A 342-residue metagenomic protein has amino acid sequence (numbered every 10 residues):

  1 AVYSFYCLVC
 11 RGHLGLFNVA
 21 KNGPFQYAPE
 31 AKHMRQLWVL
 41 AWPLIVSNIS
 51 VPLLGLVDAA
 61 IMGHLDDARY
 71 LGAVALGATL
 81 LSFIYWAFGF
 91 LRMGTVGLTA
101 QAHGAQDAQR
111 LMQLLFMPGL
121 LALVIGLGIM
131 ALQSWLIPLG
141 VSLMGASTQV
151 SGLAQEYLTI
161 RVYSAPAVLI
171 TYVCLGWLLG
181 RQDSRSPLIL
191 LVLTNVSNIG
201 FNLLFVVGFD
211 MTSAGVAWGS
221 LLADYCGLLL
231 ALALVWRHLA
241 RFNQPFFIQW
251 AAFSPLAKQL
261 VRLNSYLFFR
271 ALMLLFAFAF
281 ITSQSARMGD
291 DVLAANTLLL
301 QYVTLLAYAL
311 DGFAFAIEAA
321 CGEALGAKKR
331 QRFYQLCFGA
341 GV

Functional and structural regions predicted by a protein language model:
V2-A41, T99-P166, V206-F268, C321-V342: Short alpha-helical transmembrane segments in multi-pass integral membrane proteins
R35-V96, A100, S265-S285: Signature of the first transmembrane helix
V51, G55-M62, Y85-R92, V96 (+10 more regions): Alpha-helical transmembrane segments and their lipid-water interface positions in multi-pass membrane proteins
L53-G72, V141-T148, L204-S213, L272-L305 (+1 more regions): Helix-terminus/linker motif at the lipid-water interface of multi-pass membrane proteins
L71-A131, V168-P187, A295-V342: Small-residue-rich hydrophobic transmembrane alpha-helices
I160-L179, P187-N195, V216-L232, D311-A316: Short runs within selected transmembrane alpha-helices of multi-pass transporters and secretion channels
